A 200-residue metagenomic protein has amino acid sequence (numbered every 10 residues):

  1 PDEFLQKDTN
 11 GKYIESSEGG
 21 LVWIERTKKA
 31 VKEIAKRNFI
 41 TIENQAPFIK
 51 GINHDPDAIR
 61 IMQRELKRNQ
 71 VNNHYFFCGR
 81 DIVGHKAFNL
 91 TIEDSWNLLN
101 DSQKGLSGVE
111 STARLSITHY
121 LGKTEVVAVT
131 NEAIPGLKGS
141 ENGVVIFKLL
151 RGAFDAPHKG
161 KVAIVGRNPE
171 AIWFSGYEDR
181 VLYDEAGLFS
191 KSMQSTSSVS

Functional and structural regions predicted by a protein language model:
P1-L106: Conserved AdoMet/S-adenosylmethionine-binding subsite of the radical SAM
K67-S200: Auxiliary Fe-S-binding modules of radical SAM enzymes
